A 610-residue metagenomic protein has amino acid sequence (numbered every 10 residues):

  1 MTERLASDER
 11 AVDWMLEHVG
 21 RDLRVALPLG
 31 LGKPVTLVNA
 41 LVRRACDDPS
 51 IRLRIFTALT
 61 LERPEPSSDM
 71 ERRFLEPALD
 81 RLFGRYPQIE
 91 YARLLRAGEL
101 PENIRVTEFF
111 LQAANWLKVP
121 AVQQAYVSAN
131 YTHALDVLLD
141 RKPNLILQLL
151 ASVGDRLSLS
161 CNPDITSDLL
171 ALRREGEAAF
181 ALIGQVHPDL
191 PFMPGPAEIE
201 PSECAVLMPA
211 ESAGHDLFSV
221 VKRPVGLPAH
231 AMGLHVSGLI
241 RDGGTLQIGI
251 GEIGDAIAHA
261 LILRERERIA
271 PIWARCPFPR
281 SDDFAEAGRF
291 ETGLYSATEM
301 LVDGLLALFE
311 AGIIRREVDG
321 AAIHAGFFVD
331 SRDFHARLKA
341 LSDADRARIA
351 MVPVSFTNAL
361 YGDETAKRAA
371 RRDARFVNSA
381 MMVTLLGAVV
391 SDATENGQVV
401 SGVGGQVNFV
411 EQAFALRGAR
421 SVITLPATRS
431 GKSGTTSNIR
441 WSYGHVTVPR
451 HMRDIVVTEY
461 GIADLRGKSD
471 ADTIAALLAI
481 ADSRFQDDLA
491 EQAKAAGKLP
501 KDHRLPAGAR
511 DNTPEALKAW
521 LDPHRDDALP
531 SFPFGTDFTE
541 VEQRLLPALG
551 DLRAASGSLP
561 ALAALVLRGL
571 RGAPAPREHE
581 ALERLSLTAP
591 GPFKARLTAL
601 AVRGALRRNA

Functional and structural regions predicted by a protein language model:
M1-A610: Conserved alpha/beta enzyme-core scaffold
